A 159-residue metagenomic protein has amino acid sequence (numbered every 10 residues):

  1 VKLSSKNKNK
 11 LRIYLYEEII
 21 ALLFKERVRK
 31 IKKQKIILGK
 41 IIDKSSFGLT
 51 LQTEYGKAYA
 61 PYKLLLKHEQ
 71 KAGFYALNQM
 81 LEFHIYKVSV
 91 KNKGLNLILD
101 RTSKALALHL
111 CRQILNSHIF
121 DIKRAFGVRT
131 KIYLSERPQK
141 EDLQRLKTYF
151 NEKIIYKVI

Functional and structural regions predicted by a protein language model:
V1-I159: RNA-contacting regions in translation and RNA-metabolism proteins, encompassing KH/S1 modules where present
